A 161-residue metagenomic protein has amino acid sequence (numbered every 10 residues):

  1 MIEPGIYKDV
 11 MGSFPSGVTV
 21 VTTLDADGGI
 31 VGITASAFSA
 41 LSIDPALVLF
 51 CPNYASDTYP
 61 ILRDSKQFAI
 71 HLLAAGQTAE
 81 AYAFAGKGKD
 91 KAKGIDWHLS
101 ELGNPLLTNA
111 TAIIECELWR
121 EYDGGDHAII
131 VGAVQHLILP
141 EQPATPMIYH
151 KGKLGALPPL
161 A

Functional and structural regions predicted by a protein language model:
M1-A161: Basic, polyanion-binding surface patches
